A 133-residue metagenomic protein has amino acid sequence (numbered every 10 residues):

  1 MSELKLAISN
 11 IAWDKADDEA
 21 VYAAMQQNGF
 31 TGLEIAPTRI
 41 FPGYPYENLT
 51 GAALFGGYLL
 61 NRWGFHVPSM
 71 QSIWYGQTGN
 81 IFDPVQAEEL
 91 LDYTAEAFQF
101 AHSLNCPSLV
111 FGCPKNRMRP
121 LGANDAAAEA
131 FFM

Functional and structural regions predicted by a protein language model:
S2, Y22-G29, E47-M70, A95-N105: Acidic (Asp/Glu)-rich catalytic clusters
L4-N10, L33-I35, V67-S72, L109-F111: Hydrophobic faces of well-ordered beta-strands that scaffold small-molecule active sites in alpha/beta enzyme cores
A12-D14, P37-R39, I73-G76, K115-R117: Active-site-proximal loop/turn and secondary-structure-junction residues that shape catalytic pockets, frequently
A12-W13, E47-N48, E89, F131: Residues that cap or flank secondary-structure elements
D18-Y22, T38: Alpha/beta catalytic barrel-like cores
E19-A20, H66, G79-M133: Active-site acidic/histidine proton-transfer and metal-coordination neighborhood in alpha/beta enzyme cores
E34-N61, K115-P120: Glycine-rich, proline-tolerant flexible connector loops at the mouths of alpha/beta enzymes
F41-Y44, P68, G76-I81: Short active-site-adjacent helix-start/loop capping segments
